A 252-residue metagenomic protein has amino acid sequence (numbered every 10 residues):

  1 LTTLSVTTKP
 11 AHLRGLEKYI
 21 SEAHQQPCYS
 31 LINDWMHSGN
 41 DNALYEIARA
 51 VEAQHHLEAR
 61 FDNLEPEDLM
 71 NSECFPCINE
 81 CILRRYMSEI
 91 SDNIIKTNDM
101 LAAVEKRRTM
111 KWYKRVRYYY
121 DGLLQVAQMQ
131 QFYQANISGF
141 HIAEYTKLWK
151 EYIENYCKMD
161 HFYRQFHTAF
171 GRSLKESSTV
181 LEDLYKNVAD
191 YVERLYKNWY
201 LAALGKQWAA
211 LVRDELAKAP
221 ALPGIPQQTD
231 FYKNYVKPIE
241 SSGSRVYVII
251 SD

Functional and structural regions predicted by a protein language model:
L1-R245: …; additionally, a secondary subgroup of soluble metalloenzymes is captured
V246-S251: Short hydrophobic beta-strand that contains or immediately precedes a catalytic carboxylate
